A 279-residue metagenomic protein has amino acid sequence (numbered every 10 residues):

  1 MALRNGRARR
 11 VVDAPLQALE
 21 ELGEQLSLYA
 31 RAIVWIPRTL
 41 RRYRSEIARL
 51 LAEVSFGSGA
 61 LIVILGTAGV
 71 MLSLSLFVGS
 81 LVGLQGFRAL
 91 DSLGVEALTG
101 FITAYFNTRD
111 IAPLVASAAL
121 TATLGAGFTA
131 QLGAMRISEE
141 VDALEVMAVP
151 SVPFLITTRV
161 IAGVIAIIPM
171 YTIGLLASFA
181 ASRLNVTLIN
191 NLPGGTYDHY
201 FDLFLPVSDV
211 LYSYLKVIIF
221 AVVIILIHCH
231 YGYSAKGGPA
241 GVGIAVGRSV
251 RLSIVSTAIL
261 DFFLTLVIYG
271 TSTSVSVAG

Functional and structural regions predicted by a protein language model:
L3-R49, Y231-K236: Short, membrane-interfacial amphipathic segments enriched in basic
R38-A48, A52-T67, I254: Membrane-interface helix starts
G59, V63, I111, V115 (+4 more regions): Selective transmembrane-helix segments that form parts of the transport pathway or gating/packing helices in multipass
L61-S80, T257-F263: Hydrophobic alpha-helical transmembrane segments of multi-pass membrane transport/permease proteins
V78-T108, I173-I218, I227-V246, I268-G279: Membrane-interfacial helix-loop-helix connectors in multipass membrane proteins
E96-D142, I227: Hydrophobic alpha-helical transmembrane segments of multi-pass membrane transport proteins
L132-I156, P239-V242: Short cytoplasmic-facing helical segments at TM-TM junctions of multi-pass membrane proteins
V164, I168-T172, L176, P206-V222 (+1 more regions): Hydrophobic transmembrane alpha-helical segments of multi-pass transport and channel proteins
